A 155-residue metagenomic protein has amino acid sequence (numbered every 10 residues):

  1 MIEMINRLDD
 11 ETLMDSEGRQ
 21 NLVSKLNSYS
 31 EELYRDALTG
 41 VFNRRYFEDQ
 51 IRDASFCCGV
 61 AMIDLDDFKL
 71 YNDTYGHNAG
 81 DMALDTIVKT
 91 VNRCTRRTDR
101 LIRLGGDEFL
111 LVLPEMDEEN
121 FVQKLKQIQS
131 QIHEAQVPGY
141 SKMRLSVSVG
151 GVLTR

Functional and structural regions predicted by a protein language model:
I2-A37, R44-G59: Signal-transducing coiled-coil linker helices
Y29-D49, I63-H77, D85: Conserved nucleotide-binding and Mg2+-coordinating catalytic segments in signaling enzymes
G59-D64, L101: Active-site-flanking beta-strand signature of metal-NTP-handling nucleotidyl enzymes and homologous cyclase-like
A79-R100, E108: Active-site-proximal alpha-helical element of nucleotidyl cyclase-like catalytic domains and analogous helices
A83, L110-I128: Short helix/loop segment flanking the catalytic signature motif in cyclic-nucleotide metabolism enzymes
V88-K89, N120-P138: Alpha-helical scaffold within the catalytic cores of cyclic-nucleotide enzymes
R100-R103, M143: A short pre-motif secondary-structure segment
V112-P114, Y140-R155: A short glycine-enriched loop-to-beta-strand structural element that forms part of the catalytic core of nucleotide
